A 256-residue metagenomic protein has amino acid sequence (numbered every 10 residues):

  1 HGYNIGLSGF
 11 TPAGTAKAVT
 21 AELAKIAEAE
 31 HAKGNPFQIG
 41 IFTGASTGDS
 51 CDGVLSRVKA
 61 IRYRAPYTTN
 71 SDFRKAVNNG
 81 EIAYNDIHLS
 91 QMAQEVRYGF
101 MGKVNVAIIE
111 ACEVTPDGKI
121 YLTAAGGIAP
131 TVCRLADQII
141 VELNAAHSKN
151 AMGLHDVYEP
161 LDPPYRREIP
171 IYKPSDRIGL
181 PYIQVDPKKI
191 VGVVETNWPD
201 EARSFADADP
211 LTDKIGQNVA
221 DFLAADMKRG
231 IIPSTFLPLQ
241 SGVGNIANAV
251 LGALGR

Functional and structural regions predicted by a protein language model:
H1-R256: Conserved alpha/beta enzyme-core scaffold
